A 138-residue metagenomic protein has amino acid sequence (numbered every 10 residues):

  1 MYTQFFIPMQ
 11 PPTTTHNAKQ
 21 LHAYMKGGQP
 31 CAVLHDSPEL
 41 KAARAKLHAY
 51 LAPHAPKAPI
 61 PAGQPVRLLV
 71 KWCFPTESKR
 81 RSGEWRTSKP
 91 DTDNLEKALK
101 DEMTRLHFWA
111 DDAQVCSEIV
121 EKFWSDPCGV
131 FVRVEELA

Functional and structural regions predicted by a protein language model:
M1-A138: Acidic, proline/glycine-enriched N-terminal capping motif
